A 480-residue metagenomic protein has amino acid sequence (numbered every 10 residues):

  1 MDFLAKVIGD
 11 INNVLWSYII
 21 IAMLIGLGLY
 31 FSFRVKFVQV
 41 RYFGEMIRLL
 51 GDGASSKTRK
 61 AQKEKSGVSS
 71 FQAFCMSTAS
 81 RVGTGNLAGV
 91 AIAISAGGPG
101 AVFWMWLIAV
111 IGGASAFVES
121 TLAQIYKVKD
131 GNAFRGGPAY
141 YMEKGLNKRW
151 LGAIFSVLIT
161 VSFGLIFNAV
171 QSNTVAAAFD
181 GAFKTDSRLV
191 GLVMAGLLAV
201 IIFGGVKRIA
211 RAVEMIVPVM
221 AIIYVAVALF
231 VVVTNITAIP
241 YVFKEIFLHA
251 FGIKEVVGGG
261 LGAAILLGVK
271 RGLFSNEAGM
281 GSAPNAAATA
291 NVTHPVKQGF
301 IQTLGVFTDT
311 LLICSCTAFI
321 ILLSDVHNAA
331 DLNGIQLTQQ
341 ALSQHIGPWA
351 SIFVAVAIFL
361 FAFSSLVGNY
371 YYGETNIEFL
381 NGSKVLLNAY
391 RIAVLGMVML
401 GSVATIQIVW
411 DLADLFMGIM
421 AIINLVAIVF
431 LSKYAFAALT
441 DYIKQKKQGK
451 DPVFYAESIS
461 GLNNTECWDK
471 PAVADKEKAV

Functional and structural regions predicted by a protein language model:
M1-T84, S95-G100, F430, Y434-K450 (+1 more regions): N-terminal alpha-helical transmembrane segments of multi-pass membrane transport and channel/translocase proteins
D2-L4, R34-Q39, G85-V90, L165-A176 (+5 more regions): Transmembrane helix-loop junctions in multi-pass membrane proteins
G9-L49, S95-N132, T308-C314, S351 (+1 more regions): Extracellular loop-to-transmembrane helix junctions
M23-Y30, R34-I47, N173-F179, T185-M194 (+2 more regions): Membrane-interface loop-to-helix entry segments
L27, F31-S32, I108-N132, P138-A139 (+2 more regions): Helix-loop-helix module between adjacent transmembrane segments
F37-V68, G89-V102, A114-L146, H327-H345 (+2 more regions): Flexible loop linkers connecting adjacent transmembrane helices in multi-pass alpha-helical membrane transporters
T58-I94, L122-I125, G131-A139, E143 (+2 more regions): Alpha-helical membrane segments and immediately flanking helix-loop junctions that form or couple to the substrate/ion
F117-Y126, G131, V227-E245, I253 (+3 more regions): Extracellular/periplasmic helix-exit of transmembrane alpha-helices
